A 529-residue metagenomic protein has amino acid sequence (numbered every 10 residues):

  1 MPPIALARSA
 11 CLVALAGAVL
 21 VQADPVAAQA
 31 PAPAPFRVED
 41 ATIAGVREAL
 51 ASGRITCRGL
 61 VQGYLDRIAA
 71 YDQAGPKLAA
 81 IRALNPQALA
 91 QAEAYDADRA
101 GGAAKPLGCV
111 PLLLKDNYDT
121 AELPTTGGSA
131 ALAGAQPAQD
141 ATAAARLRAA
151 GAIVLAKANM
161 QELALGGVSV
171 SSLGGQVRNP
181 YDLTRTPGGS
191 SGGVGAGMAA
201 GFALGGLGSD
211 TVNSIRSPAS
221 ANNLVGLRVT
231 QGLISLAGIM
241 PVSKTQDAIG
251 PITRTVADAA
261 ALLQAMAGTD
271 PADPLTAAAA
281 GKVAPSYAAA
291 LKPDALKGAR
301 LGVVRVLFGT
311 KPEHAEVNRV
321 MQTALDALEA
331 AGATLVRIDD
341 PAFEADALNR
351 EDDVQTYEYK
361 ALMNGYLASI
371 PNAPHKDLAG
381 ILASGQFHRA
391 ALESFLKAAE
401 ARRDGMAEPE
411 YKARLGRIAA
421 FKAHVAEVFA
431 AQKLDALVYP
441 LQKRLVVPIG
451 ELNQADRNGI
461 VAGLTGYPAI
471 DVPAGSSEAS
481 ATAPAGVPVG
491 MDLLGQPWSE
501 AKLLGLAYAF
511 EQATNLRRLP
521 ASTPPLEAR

Functional and structural regions predicted by a protein language model:
M1-C11: Bacterial N-terminal signal peptides that target proteins for export
Q29-T126, A130-A133, A164-L165, L275-A279 (+4 more regions): Short, well-ordered alpha-helical
E48-I55, L65-K77, P86-L89, E93-A100 (+9 more regions): Sec-exported extracytoplasmic/periplasmic mature domains
A70, A200-G302, T310-K311, Q322-E329 (+1 more regions): Structural helix-boundary/capping segments
G108-G127, A290, A295-R305, T356-A426 (+1 more regions): Short helix-loop capping/hinge segments that flank enzyme active sites or metal/cofactor-binding pockets
G108-I249, P274-A278, G302-V306, L437-A455 (+1 more regions): Short glycine/serine-rich loop/turn segments
Y118, P124, Q246-A248, L275-K360 (+1 more regions): Gly/Ser-rich, acidic/histidine-flanked active-site/gating loops
